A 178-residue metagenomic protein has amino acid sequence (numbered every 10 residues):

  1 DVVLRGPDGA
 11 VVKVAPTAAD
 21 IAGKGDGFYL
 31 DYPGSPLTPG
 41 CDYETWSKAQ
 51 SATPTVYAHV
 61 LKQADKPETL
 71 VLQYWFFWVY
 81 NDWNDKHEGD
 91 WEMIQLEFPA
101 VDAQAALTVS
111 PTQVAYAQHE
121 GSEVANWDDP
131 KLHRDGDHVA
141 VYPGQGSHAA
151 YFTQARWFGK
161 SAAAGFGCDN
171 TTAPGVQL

Functional and structural regions predicted by a protein language model:
D1-D90, D102-L178: A domain-level signal for the mature, folded cores of soluble proteins
M93-Q95: Conserved hydrophobic/aromatic beta-strand scaffold that supports enzyme active sites
E97-V101: Short beta-strand micro-motifs enriched in acidic
